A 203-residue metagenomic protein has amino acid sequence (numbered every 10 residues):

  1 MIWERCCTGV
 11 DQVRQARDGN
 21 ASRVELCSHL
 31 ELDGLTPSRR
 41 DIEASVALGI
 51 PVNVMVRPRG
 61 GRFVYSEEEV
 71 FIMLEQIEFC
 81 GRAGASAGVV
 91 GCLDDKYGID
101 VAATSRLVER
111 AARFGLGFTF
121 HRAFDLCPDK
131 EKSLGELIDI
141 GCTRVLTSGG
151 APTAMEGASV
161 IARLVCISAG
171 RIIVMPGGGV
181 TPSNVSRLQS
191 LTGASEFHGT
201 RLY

Functional and structural regions predicted by a protein language model:
M1-E4: Extreme N-terminal starter segment of soluble prokaryotic enzymes
C6-T8, C27-H29, M55-R57: Acidic/polar N-terminal loop/beta-strand segments that form early-domain functional surfaces
T8-G19, V54, R62-F79, A102 (+4 more regions): Catalytic cores of alpha/beta
S22-L35, F79-D95, I140-G157, V180 (+1 more regions): Glycine-rich phosphate-binding active-site loops on the catalytic face of alpha/beta enzymes
E31-G34, R59-E68, L93-D100, F124-P128 (+2 more regions): Short, small-residue-enriched loops and turns at beta-alpha junctions that line or gate enzyme active sites
L35-T104: Glycine/small-residue-rich loop that forms an oxyanion/phosphate-binding "nest" at active or ligand-binding sites
L48-I50, A83, R113-F114, S168-R171: Helix C-cap/helix->beta junction micro-motif
L107, A111-A154: Histidine/lysine/aspartate-rich catalytic loop segments that bind and position anionic ligands
